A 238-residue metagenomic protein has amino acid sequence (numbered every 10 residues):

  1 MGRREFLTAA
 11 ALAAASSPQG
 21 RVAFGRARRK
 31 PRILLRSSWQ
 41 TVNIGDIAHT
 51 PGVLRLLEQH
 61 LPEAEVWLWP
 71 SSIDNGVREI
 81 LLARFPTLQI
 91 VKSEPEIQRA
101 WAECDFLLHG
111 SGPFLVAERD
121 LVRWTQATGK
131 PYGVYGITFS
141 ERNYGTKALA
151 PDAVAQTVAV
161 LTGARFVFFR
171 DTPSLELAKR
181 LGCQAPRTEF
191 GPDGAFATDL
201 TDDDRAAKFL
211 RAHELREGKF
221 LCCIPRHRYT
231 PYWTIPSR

Functional and structural regions predicted by a protein language model:
T8-A15, V22-R238: Active-site anion-handling motifs in enzyme catalytic cores
